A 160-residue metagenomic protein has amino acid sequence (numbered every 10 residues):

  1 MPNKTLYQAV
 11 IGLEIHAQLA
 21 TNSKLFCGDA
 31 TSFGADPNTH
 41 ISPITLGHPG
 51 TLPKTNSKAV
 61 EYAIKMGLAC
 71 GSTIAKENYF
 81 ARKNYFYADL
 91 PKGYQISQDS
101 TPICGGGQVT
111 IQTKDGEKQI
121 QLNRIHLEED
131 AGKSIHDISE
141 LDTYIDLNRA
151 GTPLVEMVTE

Functional and structural regions predicted by a protein language model:
P2-E160: Basic, nucleic-acid-interacting segments
